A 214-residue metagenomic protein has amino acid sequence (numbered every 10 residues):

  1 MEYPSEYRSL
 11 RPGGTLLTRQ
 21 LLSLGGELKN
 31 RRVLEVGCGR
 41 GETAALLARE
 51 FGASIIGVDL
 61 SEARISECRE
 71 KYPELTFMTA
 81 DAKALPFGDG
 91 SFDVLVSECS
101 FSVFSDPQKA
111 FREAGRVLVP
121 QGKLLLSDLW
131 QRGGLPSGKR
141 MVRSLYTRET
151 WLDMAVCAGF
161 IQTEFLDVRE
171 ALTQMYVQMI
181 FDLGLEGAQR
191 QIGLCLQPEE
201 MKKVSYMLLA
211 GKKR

Functional and structural regions predicted by a protein language model:
R11-K29: Conserved alpha-helix/loop element of class I SAM-dependent methyltransferases that forms part of the SAM/SAH-binding
L34, R40-A84: Class I SAM-dependent methyltransferase SAM/SAH-binding core
K83-V94: A short acidic, Gly/Pro-enriched loop at the edge of an enzyme's catalytic core that lines a small-molecule cofactor
V94-D106: A short SAM/SAH-binding and catalytic strip from SAM-dependent methyltransferases
Q108-K123: A short glycine-rich, Lys/Arg-flanked "PGG" loop and its adjoining helix->strand segment in the class I
L126-R143: Short, glycine-/aromatic-enriched active-site segment of Class I SAM-dependent methyltransferases
S144-G159: Short alpha-helix
L166-R214: Conserved Class I S-adenosyl-L-methionine
